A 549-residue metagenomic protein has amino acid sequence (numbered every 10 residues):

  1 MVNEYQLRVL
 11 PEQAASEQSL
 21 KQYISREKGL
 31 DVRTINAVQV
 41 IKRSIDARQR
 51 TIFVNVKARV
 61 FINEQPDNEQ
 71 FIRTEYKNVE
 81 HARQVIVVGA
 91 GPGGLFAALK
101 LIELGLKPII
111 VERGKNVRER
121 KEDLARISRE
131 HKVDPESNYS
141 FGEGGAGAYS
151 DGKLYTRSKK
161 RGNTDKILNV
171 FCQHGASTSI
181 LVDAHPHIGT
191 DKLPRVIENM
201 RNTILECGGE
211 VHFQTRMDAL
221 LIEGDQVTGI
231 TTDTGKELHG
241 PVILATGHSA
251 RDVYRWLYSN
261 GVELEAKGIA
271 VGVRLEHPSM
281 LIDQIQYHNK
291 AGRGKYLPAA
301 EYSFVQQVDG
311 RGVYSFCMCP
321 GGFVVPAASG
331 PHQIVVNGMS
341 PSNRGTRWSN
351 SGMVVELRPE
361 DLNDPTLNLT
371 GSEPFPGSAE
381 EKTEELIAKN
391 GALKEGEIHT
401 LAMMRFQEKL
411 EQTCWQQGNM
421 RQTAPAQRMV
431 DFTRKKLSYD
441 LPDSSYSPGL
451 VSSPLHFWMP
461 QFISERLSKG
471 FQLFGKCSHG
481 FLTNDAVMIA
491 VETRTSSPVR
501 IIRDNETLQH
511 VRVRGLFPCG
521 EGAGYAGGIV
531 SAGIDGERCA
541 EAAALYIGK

Functional and structural regions predicted by a protein language model:
V2-V54, A58-Y149, K153-K549: Residues forming the flavin
